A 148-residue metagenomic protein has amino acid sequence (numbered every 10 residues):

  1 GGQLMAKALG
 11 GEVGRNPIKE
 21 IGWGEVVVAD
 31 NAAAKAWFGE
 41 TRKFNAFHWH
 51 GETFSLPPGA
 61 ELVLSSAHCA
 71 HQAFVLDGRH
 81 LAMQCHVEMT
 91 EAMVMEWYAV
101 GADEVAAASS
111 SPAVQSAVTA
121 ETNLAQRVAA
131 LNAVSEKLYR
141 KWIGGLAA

Functional and structural regions predicted by a protein language model:
G1: Catalytic cysteine-centered active loop of the rhodanese-like fold, especially the PTP/DSP P-loop
L9-A92: Pocket-forming structural segment of enzyme catalytic cores
M89-A148: Acyltransferase
